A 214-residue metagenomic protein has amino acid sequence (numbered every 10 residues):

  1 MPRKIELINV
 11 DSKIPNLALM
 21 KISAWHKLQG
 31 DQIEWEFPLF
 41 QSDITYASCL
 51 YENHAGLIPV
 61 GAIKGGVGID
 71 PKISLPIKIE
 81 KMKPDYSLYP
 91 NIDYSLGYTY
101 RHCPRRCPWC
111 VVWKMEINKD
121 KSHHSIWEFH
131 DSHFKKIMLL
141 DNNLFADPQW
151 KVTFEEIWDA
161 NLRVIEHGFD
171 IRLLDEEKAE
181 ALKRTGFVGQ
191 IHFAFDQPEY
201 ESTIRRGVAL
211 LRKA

Functional and structural regions predicted by a protein language model:
M1-G61, D70-P71: A short, structured N-terminal alpha-helical element that caps or precedes a catalytic domain
M1-P2, F37-I44, A55-P59, P90-I92 (+3 more regions): Flexible, charged surface loops at secondary-structure boundaries
I5-P15, P84-D120, F134-D141: N-terminal pre-triad scaffold of radical SAM enzymes
I8, Y46-C49, V111-G207, L211: Core AdoMet radical
D11-Q32, R106-V111, V164-H167, H192-P198: Acidic/glycine-enriched edge-of-secondary-structure segments
Y51, G66-P71, P84, M115: Short, acidic/turn-prone active-site loops that include or flank metal/cofactor- and phosphate-binding residues
A55-I58, I73-S74, P108-W109, Q149-W150: Short glycine-/acidic-enriched loop or helix-start segments at secondary-structure transitions that form or flank
G61-L75, E80: Short beta-strand elements of ligand-binding domains
